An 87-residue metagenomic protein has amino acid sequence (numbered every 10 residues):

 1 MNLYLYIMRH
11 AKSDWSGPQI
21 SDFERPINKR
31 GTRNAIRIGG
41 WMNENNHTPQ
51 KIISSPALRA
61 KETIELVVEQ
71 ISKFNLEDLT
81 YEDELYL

Functional and structural regions predicted by a protein language model:
L3-Y4, M8-D83: Active-site-proximal alpha-helix that buttresses catalytic centers in soluble enzyme cores
L85-L87: Mid-chain, well-packed structural core segment of small domains
